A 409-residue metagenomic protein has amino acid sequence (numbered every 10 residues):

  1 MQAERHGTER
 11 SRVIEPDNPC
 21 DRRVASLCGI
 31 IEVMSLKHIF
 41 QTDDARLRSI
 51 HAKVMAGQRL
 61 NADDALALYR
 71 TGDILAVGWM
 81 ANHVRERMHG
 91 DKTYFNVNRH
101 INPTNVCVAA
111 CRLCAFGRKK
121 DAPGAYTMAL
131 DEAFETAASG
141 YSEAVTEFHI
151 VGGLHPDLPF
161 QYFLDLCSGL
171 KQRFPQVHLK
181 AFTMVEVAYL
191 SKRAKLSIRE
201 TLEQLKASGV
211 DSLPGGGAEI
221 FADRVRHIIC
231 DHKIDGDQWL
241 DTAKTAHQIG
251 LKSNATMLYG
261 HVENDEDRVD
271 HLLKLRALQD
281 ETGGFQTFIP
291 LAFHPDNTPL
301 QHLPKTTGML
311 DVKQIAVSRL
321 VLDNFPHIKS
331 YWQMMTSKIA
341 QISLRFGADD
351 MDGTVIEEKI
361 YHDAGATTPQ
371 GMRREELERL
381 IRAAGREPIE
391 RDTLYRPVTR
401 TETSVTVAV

Functional and structural regions predicted by a protein language model:
A25, R87-H89, T93-E132: Canonical Radical SAM [4Fe-4S] cluster-binding loop centered on the CxxxCxxC motif and its immediate flanking residues
I30-L75, Y141, L273, Q279-V409: Auxiliary Fe-S-binding modules of radical SAM enzymes
G57, A81, C111, I150 (+5 more regions): Conserved, mostly hydrophobic/aromatic
T93-R99, F148, L179-T183, L213-G215 (+4 more regions): Hydrophobic faces of well-ordered beta-strands that scaffold small-molecule active sites in alpha/beta enzyme cores
R118-T256, H261-L278: Conserved Radical SAM active-site core
